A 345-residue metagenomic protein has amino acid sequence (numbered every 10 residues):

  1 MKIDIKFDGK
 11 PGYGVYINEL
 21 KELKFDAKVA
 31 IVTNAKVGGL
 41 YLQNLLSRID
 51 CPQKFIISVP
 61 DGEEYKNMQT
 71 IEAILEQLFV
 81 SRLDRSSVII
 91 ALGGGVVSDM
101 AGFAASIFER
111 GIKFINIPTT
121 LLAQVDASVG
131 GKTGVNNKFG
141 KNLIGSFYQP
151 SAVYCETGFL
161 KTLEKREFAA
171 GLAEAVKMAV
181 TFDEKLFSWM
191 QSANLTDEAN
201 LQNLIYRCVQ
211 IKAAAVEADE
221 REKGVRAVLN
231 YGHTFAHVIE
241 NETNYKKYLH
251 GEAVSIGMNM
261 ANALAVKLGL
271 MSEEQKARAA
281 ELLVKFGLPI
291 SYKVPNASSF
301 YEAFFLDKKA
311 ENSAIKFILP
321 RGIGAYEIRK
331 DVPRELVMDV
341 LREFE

Functional and structural regions predicted by a protein language model:
M1-V88: ATP/NTP phosphate-donor binding region
D8, F103-A193: A glycine/threonine-rich phosphate-anchoring loop and its flanking beta-alpha core in nucleotide/phosphate-binding
D61, L92-G94, Y231-G232: Glycine-rich beta-strand-to-loop/alpha-helix junction loops that act as flexible
L92-G94, P118, L249-E252: Active-site nucleophile and cofactor-binding loops and adjacent substrate-binding regions of central metabolic enzymes
V96-G102, Q124-V125, V238: Short glycine/serine/threonine-rich phosphate/pyrophosphate-binding segments that cradle anionic phosphate groups
A173, L270-E345: C-terminal charged capping/lid subdomain of soluble metabolic enzymes
S188-S298: Active-site segments that bind and position negatively charged phosphate/pyrophosphate groups
